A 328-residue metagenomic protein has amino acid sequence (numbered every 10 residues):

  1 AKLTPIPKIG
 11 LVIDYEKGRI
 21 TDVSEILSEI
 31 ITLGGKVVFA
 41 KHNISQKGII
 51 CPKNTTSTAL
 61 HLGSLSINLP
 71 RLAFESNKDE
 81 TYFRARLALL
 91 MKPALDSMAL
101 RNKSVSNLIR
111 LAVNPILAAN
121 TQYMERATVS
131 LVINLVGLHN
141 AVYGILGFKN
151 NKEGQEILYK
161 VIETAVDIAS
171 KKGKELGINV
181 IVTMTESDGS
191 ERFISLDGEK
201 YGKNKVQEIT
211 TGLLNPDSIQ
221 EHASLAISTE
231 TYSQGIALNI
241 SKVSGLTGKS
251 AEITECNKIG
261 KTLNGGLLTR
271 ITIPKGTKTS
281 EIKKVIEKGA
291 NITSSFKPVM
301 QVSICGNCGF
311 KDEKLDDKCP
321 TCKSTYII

Functional and structural regions predicted by a protein language model:
A1-A127, F148-N151, Q155-S170, K174-I328: Conserved catalytic cores of very large enzyme subunits
E125-V142, I328: Conserved phosphate/anionic-ligand binding catalytic regions in large, soluble enzymes, centered on
